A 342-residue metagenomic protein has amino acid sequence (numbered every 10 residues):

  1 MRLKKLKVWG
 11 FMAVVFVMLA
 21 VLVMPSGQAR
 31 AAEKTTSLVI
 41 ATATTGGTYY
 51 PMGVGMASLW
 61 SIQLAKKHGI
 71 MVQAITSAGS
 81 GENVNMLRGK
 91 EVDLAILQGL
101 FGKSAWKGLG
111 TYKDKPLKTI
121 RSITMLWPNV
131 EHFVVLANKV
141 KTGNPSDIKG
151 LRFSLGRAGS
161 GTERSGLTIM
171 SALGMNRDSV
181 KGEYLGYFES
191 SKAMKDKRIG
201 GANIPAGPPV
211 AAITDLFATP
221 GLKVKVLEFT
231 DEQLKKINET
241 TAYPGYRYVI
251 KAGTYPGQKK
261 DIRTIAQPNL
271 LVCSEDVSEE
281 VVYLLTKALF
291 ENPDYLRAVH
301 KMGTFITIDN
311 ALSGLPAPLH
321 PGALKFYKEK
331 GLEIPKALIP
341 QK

Functional and structural regions predicted by a protein language model:
M1-T36, Q341-K342: Short, low-complexity disordered leader/linker segments with a strong preference for bacterial N-terminal type II
A32-S104: N-terminal (or domain-start) structured segment
S37-Q63, Q73, N129-D196, S313 (+1 more regions): Bilobed "Venus flytrap"/periplasmic-binding protein-like clamshell domains and structurally analogous long
V92-W127, G207-A212: Acidic, polar ligand-binding/catalytic clefts
G99-F101, L109-T111, A137-K139, N176-V272 (+1 more regions): Pocket-lining segment of extracytoplasmic ligand-binding domains
D114-L126, E131-H132, G253-I262: A structural signal for short loop-to-beta-strand junctions that line the ligand-binding cleft of periplasmic/secreted
G150-T168, T241-L315: Ligand-binding clefts/hinges and TM-proximal coupling segments of bilobed small-molecule sensing domains
E189, A206-V226, N238-E239, E280-K342: An extracytoplasmic/periplasmic, membrane-proximal ligand-sensing/linker region
